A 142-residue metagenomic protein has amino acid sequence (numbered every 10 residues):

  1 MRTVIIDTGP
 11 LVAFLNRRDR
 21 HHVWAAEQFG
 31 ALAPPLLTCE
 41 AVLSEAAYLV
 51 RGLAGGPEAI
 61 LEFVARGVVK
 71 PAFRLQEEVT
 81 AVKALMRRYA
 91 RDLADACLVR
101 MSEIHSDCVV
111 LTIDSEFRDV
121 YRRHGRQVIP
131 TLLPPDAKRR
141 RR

Functional and structural regions predicted by a protein language model:
M1-T38, V50-E62, D136-R141: Short, well-structured N-terminal submotif of metal-dependent ribonuclease cores
I6, L37-T38, F73, L93 (+1 more regions): Short beta-strand scaffold positions
L11, L43, F117-R118: A generic structural signal for short hydrophobic patches within well-formed alpha-helices
R17, G67-Y89: Acidic catalytic patch
P71, I104-R142: Acidic, PIN/NYN-like endoribonuclease modules and their adjacent C-terminal/linker elements
D92-V109: Acidic, metal-associated active-site segment
